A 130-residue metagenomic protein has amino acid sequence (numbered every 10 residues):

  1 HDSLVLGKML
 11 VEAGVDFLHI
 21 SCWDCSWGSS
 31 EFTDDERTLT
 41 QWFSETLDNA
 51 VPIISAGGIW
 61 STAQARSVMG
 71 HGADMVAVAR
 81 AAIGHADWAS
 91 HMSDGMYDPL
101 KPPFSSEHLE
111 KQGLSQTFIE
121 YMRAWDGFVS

Functional and structural regions predicted by a protein language model:
H1-S130: Flavin-dependent oxidoreductase catalytic cores
